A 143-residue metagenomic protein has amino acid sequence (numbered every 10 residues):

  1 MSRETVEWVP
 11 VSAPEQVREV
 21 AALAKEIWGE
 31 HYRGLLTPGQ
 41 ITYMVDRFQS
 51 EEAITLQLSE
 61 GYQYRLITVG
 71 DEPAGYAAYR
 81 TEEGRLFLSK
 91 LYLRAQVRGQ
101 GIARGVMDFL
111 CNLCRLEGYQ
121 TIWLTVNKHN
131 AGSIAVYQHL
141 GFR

Functional and structural regions predicted by a protein language model:
R3-Q96, V106-L113, E117: Acetyl-CoA-dependent GNAT
L35, I122-L124: Short beta-strands and strand-loop turn motifs
E72-P73, A103-R104, G132-A135: Canonical helix-turn-helix DNA-binding module
V97-G101: Glycine-rich phosphate-binding loop
Q120, R143: Short acidic/polar active-site loop segments enriched in Thr and Asp
L124-I134: Conserved beta-strand-loop-alpha-helix junction that forms the acyl-donor binding cleft
Y137, F142: Conserved active-site tyrosine of GNAT-family acetyltransferases
